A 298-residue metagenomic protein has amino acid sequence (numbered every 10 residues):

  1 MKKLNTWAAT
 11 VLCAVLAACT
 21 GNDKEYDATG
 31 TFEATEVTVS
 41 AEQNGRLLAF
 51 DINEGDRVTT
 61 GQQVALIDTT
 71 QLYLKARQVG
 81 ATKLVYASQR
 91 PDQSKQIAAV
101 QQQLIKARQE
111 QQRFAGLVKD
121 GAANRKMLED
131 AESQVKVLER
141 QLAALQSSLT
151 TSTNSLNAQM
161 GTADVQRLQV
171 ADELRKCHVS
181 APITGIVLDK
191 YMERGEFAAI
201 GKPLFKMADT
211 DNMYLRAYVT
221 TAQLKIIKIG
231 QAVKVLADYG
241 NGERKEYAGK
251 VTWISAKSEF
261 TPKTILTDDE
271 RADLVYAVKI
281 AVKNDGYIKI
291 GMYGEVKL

Functional and structural regions predicted by a protein language model:
K2-C13: Sec-dependent signal peptide recognition, specifically the positively charged N-region followed immediately by
V15-A18: C-terminal motif of bacterial Sec signal peptides marking the signal peptidase cleavage site
T20-N22: Bacterial signal peptide processing site
K24-D27, L74-S88, Q93-K95, Q102 (+1 more regions): Extended amphipathic alpha-helical segments
E25-Q89, D120-M127, D189-E193, I200 (+4 more regions): Long, amphipathic coiled-coil "stalk"/hairpin helices in large membrane-associated assemblies
T31-F32, L48-N53, R57-T60, Q169-E173 (+3 more regions): Surface-exposed patches in structured soluble domains
V219-A248, A272-V296: Surface-exposed connector loops and short turns at secondary-structure junctions
K257-D268: Short, solvent-exposed secondary-structure boundary/capping segments
